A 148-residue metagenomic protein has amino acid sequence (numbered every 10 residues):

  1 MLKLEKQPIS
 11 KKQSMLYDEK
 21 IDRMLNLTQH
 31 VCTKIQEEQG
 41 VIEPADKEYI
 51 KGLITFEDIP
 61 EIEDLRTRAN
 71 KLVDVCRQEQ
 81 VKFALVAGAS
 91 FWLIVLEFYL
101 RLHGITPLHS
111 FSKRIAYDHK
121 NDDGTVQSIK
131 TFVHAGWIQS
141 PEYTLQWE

Functional and structural regions predicted by a protein language model:
M1-F83, V95, L102-E148: Long, low-complexity, Lys/Arg-enriched
F83-F91: N-terminal glycine-rich "phosphate-gripper" loop used for MgATP/nucleotide binding and carboxylate activation
F91-E97: An aromatic- and histidine-rich active-site surface loop
